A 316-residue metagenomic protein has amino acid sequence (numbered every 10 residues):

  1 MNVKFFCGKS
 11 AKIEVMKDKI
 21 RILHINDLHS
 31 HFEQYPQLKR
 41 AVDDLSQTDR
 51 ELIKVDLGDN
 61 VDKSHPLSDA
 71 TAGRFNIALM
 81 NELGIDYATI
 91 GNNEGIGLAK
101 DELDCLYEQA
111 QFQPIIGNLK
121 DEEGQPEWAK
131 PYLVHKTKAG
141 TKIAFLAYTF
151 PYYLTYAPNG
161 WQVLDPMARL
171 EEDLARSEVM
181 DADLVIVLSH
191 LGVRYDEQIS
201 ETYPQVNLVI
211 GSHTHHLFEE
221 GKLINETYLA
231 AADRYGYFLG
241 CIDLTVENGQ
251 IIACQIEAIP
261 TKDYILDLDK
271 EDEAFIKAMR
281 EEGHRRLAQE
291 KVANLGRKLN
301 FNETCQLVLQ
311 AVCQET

Functional and structural regions predicted by a protein language model:
K4-F5, Q111, A274: Intrinsic disorder/low-structure terminal segments
K4-K12: Short, positively charged and aromatic/hydrophobic N-terminal segments
K12-T261, C305, A311: Acidic, metal/ion-coordinating pockets
V246-T316: A short C-terminal boundary segment appended to hydrolase-like catalytic domains
